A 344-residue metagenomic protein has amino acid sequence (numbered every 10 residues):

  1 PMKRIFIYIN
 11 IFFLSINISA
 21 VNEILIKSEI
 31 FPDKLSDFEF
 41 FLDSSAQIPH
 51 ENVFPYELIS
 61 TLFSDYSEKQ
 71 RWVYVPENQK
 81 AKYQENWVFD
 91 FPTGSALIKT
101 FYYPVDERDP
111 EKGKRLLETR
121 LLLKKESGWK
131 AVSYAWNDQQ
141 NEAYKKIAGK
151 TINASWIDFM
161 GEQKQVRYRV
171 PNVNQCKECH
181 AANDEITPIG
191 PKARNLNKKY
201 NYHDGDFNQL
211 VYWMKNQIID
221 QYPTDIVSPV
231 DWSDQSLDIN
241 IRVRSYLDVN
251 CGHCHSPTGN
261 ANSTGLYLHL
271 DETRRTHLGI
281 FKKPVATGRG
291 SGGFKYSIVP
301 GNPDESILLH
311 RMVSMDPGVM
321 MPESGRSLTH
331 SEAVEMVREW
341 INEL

Functional and structural regions predicted by a protein language model:
P1-E23: Bacterial Sec-dependent N-terminal signal peptides
V21-I26, V88, E107-L344: Sequence context surrounding c-type heme c attachment/ligation sites in exported
V21-R71: N-terminal pre-domain segments of enzymes
S36-D37, Y83-N86: Start-of-domain marker
Q70-K82: Short, structured beta-strand/loop micro-motifs enriched in basic residues and often containing a Trp
F91-G94: Short, well-ordered loop/turn sites that connect or cap secondary structure elements
